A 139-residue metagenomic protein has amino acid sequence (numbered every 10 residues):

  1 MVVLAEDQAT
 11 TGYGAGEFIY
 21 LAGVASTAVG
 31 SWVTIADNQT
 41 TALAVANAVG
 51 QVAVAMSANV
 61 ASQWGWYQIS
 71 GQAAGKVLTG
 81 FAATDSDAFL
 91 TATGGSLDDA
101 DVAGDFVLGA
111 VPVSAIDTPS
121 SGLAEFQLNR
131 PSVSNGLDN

Functional and structural regions predicted by a protein language model:
M1-N139: Glycine-anchored, exposed beta-strand/edge motif detector
